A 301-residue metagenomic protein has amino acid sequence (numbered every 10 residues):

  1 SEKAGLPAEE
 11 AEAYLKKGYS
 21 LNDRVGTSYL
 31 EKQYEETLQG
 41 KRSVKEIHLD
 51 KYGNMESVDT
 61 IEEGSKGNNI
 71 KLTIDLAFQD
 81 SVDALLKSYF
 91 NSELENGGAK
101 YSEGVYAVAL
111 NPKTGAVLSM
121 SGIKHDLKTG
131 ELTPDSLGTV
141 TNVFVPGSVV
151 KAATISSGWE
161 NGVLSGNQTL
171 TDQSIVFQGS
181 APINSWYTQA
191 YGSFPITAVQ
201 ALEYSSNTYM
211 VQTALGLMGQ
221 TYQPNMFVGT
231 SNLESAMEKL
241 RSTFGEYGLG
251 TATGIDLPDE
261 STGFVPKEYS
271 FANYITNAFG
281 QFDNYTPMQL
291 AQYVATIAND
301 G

Functional and structural regions predicted by a protein language model:
S1-G67: Small/polar-residue-rich segments within soluble enzyme cores
A13-Y14, Q33-K41, L85, Q212-G216 (+1 more regions): Residues that form generic nucleotide/phosphate-binding pockets
G18-H48, Y89-S92, N96-S119, L240: Carboxylate/His-rich catalytic cores and anion/metal-binding grooves
H48-S65, I74, A99-G147, A153-G301: Beta-lactam-recognizing serine transpeptidase/beta-lactamase-like catalytic domain environment
I70, I74-F78, K87-N91, S136: Helix-start/capping segments and mature chain N-termini
